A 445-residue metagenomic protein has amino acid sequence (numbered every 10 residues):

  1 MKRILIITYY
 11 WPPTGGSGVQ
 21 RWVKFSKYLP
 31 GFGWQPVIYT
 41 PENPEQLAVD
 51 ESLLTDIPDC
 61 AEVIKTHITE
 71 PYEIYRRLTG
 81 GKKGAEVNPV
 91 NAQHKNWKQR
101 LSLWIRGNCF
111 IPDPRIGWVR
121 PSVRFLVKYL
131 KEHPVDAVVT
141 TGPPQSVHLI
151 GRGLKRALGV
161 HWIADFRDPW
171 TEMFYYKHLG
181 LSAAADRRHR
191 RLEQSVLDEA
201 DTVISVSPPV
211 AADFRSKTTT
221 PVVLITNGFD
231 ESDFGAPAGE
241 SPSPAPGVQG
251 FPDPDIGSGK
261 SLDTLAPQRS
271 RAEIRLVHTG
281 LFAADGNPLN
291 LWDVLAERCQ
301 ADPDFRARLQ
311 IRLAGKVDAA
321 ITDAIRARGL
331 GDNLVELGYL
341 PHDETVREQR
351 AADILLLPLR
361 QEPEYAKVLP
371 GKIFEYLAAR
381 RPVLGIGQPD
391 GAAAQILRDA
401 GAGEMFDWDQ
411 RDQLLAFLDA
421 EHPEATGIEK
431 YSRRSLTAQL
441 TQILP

Functional and structural regions predicted by a protein language model:
M1-Y72, T202, V222, R298: N-terminal subdomain of nucleotide-sugar transferases
T40-R120, Y129-L130: A conserved catalytic-core segment of Leloir-type glycosyltransferases
Y72-R77, F229-A245, G250-I256, K260-T264: Acidic anion/phosphate-binding donor-loop and adjacent secondary structure in glycosyltransferase catalytic cores
V127, S146-L149, G153-A157, W170-T171 (+1 more regions): Membrane-proximal helix-turn-helix segments that form the acceptor-binding/catalytic region of lipid-linked
P209, G228: Carbohydrate-associated surface elements
D253, D263, Q268-G286, W292-D293 (+1 more regions): Conserved donor-binding/catalytic core segment of Leloir-type glycosyltransferases
E273, P303, R308, R312-G315 (+1 more regions): Nucleotide-activated donor-binding/catalytic signature segment of Leloir-type glycosyltransferases, i.e., the conserved
W408-P445: A charged, aromatic-enriched C-terminal amphipathic alpha-helix characteristic of glycosyltransferases across folds
